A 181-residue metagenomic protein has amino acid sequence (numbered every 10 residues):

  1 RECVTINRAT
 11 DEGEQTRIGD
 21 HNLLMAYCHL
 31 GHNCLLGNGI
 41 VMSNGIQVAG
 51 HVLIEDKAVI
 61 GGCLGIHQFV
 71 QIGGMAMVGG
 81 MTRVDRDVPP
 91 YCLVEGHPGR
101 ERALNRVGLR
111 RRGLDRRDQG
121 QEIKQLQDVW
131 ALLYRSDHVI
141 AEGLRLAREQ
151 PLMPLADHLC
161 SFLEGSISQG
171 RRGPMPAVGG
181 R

Functional and structural regions predicted by a protein language model:
R1-R100: Structural signal for interior beta-strand "rungs" in well-ordered beta-sheet cores of soluble enzyme domains
Y91, H97-R181: Terminal amphipathic alpha-helical/low-complexity segments used for targeting or macromolecular assembly
